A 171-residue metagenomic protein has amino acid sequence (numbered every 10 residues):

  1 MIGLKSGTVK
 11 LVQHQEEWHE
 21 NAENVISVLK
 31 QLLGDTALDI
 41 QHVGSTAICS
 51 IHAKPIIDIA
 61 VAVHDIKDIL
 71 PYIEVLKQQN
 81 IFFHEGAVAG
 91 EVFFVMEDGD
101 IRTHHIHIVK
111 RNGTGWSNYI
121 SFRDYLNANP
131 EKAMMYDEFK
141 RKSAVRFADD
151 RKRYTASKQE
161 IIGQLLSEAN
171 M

Functional and structural regions predicted by a protein language model:
M1-Q41, G163: Helical scaffold of the NTase/Pol beta-like nucleotidyltransferase catalytic core
I2-K5, S50-K54, D98: Short, flexible turn/loop "capping" segments at secondary-structure junctions
G7-V9, P55-I59, R102-H104, F122: Short amphipathic alpha-helical segments
V28-L70: Active-site nucleotide-donor binding segment shared across nucleotidyl transfer reactions
P71-Q79: Short amphipathic alpha-helices in soluble, non-transmembrane regions that often serve as interface/regulatory elements
Q78-F82, M171: Short aromatic/hydrophobic-glycine micro-motifs
I81-T114: Conserved catalytic core of two-metal-ion nucleotidyltransferases
I108, T114-M171: Catalytic cores of NTP-dependent nucleotidyl/adenyl transfer enzymes across multiple folds
